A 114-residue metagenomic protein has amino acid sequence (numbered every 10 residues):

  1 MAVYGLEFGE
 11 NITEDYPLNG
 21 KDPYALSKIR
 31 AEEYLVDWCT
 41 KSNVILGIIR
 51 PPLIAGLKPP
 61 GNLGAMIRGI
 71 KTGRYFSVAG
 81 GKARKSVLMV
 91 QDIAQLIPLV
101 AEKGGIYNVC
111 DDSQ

Functional and structural regions predicted by a protein language model:
Y4-G5, D22, V44-A65: Flexible, glycine-rich beta-alpha linker
L6, N19-G47: Active-site Tyr-X1-5-Lys
I12-G20: Short alpha-helical oligomerization interface
P17, I67-V78: A short C-terminal helix-loop "cap" of Rossmann-like NAD(P)-dependent dehydrogenase/epimerase domains
P23-S27, P51, S86-V90: The catalytic Tyr-centered alpha-helix of NAD(P)H-dependent dehydrogenases
R30, P59-A65, A79-G104: Substrate-positioning beta->alpha
I48, V87, Q114: Short aromatic/basic micro-patch
G56, V78-A83, Y107-Q114: Glycine-rich Rossmann NAD(P)(H)-binding loop
